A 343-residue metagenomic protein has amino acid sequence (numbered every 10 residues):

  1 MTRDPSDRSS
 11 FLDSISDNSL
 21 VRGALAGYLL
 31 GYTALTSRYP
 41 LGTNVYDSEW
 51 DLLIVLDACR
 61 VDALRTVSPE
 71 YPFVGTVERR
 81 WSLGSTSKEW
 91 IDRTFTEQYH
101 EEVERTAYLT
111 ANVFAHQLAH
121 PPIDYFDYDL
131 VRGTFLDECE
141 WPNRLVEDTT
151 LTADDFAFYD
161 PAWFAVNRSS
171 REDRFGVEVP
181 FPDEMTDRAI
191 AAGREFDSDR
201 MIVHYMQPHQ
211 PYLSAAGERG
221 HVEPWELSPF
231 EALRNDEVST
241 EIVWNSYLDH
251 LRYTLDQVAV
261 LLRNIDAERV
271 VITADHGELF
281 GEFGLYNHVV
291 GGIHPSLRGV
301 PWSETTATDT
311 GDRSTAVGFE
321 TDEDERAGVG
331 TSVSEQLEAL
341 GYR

Functional and structural regions predicted by a protein language model:
M1-R343: Catalytic domains that recognize anionic headgroups
